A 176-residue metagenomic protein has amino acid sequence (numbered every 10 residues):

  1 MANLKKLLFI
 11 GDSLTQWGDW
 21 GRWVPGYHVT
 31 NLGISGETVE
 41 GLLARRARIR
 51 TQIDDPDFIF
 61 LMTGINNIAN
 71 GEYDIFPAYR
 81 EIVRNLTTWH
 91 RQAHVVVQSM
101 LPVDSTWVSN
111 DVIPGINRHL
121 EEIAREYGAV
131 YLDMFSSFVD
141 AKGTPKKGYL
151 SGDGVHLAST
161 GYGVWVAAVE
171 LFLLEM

Functional and structural regions predicted by a protein language model:
M1-D55, P145: Serine-esterase "nucleophile elbow" of acetyl-processing enzymes
R22-H28, R45-M176: Alpha-helical cap/lid subdomain in secreted, periplasmic, or secretory-pathway luminal O-acyl-processing enzymes
